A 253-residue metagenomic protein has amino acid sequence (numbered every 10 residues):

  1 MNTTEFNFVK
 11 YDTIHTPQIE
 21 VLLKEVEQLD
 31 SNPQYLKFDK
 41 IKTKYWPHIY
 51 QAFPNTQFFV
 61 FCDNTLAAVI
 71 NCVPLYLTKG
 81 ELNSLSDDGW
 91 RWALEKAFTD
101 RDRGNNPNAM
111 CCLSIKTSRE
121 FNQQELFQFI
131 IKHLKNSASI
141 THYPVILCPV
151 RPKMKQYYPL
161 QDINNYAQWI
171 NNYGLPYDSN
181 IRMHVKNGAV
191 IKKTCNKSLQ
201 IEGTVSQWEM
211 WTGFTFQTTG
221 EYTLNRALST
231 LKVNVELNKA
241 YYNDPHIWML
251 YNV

Functional and structural regions predicted by a protein language model:
M1-D88: Short amphipathic alpha-helix that is part of the acyltransferase structural core
N55-F59, V69, A109, S114 (+1 more regions): Short hydrophobic/aromatic beta-strand element in the GNAT-like acyltransferase core that lines or flanks the acyl-donor
F59, L66, C111, P144-R151 (+1 more regions): A structural signal for short, well-ordered beta-strand segments and their strand-loop junctions that often border
I70-S114, P152-Y177, C195-F216, E221-L237: Conserved acyl-donor/pantetheine-binding loop and adjacent beta-alpha core of acyl/acetyltransferases and related
T117-E120: Active-site acidic-Proline motif in GNAT/NAT acetyltransferases
N122-I140, V145-C148: Conserved acetyl-CoA-binding loop-helix of GNAT-fold acetyltransferases
I163, V185-K193: Conserved acetyl-CoA-binding loop of GNAT-fold acetyltransferases
S229-V253: Long, compositionally biased interface segments
